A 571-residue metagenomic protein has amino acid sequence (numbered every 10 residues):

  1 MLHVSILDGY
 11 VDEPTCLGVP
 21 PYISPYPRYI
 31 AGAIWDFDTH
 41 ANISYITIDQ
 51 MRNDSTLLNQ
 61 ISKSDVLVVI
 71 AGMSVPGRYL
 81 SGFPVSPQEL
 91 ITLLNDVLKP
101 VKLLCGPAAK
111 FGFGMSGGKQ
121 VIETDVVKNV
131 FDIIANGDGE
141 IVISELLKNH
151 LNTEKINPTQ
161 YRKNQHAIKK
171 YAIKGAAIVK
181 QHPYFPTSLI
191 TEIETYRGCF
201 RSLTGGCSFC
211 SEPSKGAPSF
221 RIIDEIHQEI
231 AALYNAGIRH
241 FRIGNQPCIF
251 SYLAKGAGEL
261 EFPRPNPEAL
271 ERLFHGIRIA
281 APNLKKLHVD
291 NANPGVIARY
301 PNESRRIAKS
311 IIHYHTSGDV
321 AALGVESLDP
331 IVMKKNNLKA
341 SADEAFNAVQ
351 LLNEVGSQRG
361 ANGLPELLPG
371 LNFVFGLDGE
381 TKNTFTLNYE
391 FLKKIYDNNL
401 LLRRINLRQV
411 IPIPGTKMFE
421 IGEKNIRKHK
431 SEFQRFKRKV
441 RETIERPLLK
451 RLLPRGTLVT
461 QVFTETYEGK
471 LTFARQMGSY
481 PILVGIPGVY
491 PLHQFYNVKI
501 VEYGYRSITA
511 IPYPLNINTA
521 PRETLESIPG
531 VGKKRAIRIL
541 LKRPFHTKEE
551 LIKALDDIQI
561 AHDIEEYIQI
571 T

Functional and structural regions predicted by a protein language model:
V4-L7, E13, A231-G370, F375-E380 (+1 more regions): Conserved SAM/AdoMet-binding glycine-rich loop
E13-P27: Glycine- and acidic-residue-enriched helix-capping/strand-helix junction motifs
Y45-H166, V462: Glycine-rich beta-alpha loop elements in corrinoid/cobalamin-binding modules across cobalamin-dependent enzymes
F185-E225: Canonical Radical SAM [4Fe-4S] cluster-binding loop centered on the CxxxCxxC motif and its immediate flanking residues
A257-E268, K335-N336, D378, N383 (+1 more regions): Radical SAM enzyme [4Fe-4S]-AdoMet core and its adjacent flexible, acidic and glycine-rich loops/tails across
H429-L515: Terminal RNA-binding accessory module
G532-K533: Small-residue hinge/turn detector
I552-T571: Alpha-helical interaction/regulatory segments in DNA maintenance proteins
